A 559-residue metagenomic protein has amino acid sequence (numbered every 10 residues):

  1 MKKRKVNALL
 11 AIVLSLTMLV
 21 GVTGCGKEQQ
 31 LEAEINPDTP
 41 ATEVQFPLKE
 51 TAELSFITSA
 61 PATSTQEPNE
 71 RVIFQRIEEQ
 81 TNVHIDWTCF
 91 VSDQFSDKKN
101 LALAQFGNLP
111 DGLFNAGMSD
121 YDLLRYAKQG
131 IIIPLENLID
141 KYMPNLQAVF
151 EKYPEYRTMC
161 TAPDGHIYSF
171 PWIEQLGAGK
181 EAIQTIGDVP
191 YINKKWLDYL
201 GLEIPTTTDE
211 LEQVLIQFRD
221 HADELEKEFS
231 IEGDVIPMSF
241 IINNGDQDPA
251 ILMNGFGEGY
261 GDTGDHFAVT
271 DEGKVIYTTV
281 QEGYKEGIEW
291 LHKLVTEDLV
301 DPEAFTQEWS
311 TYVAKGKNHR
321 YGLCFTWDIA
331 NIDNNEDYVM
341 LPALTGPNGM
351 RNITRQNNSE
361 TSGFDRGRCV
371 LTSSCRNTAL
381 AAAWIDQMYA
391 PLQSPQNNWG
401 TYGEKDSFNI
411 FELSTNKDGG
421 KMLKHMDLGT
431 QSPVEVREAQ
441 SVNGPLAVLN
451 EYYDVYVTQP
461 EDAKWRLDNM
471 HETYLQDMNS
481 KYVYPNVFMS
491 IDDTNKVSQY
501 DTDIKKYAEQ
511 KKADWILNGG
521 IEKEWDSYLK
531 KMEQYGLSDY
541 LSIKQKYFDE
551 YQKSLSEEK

Functional and structural regions predicted by a protein language model:
K2-L10: Bacterial N-terminal signal peptides that target proteins for export
V20-G24: C-terminal motif of bacterial Sec signal peptides marking the signal peptidase cleavage site
C25-Y191, W196-E210, A222, D262-F267 (+3 more regions): Conserved N-terminal structural module of periplasmic/extracytoplasmic solute-binding proteins
A60-N69, L176-Y191, D198-I204, I241-E297 (+3 more regions): Extracytoplasmic/periplasmic substrate-binding proteins
G130-C160, L215-R219, F229-A268, R320-M340: Carboxylate/His-rich catalytic cores and anion/metal-binding grooves
E136, D164-Q247, V269-K315, L371-E404 (+1 more regions): Helix-loop-helix "hinge/cap" segment bordering the ligand-binding cleft or interdomain interface
H319-R437, K464-W465: Structured mid-domain segments that build the active-site/substrate or prosthetic-cofactor binding neighborhood
A383, P391-D514, G519: Conserved small-residue motifs centered on glycine
